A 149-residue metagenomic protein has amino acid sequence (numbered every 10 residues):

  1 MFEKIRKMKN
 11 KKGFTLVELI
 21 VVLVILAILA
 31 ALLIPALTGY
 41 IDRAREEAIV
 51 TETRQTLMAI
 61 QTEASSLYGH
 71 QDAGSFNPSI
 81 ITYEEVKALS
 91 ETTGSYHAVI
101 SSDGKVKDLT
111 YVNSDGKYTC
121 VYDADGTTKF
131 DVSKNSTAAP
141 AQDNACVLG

Functional and structural regions predicted by a protein language model:
M1-F14: N-terminal leader/signal peptides at the extreme start of proteins
K12-T38: N-terminal single-pass transmembrane signal-anchor helix
L33-I49: Sec-dependent signal peptide cleavage junction
R45-H70: Membrane-proximal N-terminal amphipathic helix
Q71-K129, L148-G149: Extracellular/periplasmic head regions of type IV pilus-like filament subunits
T128-G149: Short, low-complexity, Pro/Ser/Thr/Gly-rich segments in the mature regions of secreted, periplasmic
